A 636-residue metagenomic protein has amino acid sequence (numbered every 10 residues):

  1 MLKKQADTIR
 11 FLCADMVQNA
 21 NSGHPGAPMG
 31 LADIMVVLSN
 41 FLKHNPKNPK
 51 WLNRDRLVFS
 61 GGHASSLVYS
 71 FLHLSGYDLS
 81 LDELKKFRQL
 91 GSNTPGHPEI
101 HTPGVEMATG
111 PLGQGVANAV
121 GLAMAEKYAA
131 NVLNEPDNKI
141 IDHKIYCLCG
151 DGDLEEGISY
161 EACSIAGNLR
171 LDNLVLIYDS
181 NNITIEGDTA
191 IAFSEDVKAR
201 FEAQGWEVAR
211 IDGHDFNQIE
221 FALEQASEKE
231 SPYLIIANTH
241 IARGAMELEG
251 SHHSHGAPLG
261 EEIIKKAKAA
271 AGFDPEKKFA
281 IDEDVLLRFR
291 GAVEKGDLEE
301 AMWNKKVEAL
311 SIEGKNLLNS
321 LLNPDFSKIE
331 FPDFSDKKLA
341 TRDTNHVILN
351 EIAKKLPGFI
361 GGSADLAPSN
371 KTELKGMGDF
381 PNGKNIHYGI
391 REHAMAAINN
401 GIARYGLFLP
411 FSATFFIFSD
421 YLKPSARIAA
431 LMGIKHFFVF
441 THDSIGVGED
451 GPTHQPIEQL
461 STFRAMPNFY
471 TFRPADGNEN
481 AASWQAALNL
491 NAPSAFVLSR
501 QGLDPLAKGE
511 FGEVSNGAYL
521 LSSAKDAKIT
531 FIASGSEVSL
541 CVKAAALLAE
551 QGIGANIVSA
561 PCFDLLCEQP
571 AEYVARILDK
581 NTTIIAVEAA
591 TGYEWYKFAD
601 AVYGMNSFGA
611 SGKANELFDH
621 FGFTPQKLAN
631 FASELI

Functional and structural regions predicted by a protein language model:
M1-L31, M35, L148-C149, D153-L154 (+9 more regions): Conserved acidic/glycine
T8, L12-A20, P46-D55, P95-A108 (+6 more regions): Glycine/charged-rich beta-loop-alpha catalytic/anionic-binding loops adjacent to active sites
M16, G30-N168, K371-L374, I402 (+1 more regions): Cofactor-binding active-site loop characterized by glycine-rich and histidine/acidic residues
A20-L31, L57-H63, R88, H97-N118 (+9 more regions): Active-site nucleophile and cofactor-binding loops and adjacent substrate-binding regions of central metabolic enzymes
D78-G104, Q204, F359-K384, G554-D564: Anionic-ligand anchoring segments at beta-strand to alpha-helix junctions in alpha/beta enzyme folds, i.e., glycine
Q89-I100, V105-A108, N118, L122-M124 (+5 more regions): Thiamine diphosphate
E126-N134, R404-Y421, H436: Glycine-rich phosphate/pyrophosphate-binding loops and their adjacent beta-strand/loop elements at enzyme active sites
K144-G150, L154, A162, S425-I445 (+1 more regions): A structural-propensity feature for long, helix-poor, extended segments
